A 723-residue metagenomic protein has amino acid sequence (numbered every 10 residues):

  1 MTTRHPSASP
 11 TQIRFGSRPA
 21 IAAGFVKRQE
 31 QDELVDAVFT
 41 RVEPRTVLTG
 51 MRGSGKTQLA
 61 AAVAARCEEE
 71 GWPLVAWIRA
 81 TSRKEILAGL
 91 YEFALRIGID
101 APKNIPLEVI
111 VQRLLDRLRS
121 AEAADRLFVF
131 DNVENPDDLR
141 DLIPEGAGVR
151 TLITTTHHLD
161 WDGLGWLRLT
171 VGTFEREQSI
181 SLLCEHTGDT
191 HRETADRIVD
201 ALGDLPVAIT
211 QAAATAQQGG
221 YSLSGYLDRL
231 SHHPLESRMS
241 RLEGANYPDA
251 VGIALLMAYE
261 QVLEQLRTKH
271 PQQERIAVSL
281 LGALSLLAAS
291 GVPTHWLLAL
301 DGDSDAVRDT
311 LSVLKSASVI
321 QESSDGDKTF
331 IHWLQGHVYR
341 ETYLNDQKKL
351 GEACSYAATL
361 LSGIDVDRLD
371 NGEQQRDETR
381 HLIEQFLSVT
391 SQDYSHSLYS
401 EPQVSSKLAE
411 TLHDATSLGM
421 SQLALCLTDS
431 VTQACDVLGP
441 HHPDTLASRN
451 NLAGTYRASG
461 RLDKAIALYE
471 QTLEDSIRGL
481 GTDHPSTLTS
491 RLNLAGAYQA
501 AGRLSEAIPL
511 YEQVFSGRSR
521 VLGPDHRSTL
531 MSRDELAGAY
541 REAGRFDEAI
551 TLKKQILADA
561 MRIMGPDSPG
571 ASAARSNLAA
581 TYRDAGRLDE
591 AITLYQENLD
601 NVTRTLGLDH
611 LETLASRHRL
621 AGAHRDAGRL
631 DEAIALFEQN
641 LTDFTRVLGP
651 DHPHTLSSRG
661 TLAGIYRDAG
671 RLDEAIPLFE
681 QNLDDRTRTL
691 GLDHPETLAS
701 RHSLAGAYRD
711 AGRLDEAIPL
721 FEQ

Functional and structural regions predicted by a protein language model:
M1-H413, L418-M420, D429-Q433, R461: Aliphatic-rich helical/repeat scaffold segments used for oligomerization and domain docking
R18, E30-V38, R45-V47, R66 (+8 more regions): Leucine-rich, hydrophobic repeat-scaffold detector
Q178, V207-Q211, T489, M531 (+2 more regions): Short amphipathic alpha-helical face segments that pack within enzyme cores and frequently flank/anchor catalytic
S490, S700, Y708-Q723: Low-complexity/repetitive intrinsically disordered segments
E696-S703: Ankyrin-repeat and related helical/solenoid repeat scaffolds used for protein-protein interactions
